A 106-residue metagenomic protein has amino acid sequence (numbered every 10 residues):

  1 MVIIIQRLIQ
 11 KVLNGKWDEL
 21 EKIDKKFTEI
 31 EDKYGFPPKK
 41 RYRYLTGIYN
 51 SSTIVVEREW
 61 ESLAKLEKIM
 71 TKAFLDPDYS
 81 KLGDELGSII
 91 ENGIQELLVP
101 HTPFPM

Functional and structural regions predicted by a protein language model:
V2, Y34-V55, S80-M106: Glycine-rich beta-strand-turn "strand-cap" elements at beta-sheet edges
I4, K16-D18, P77, E91: Short loop/beta submotifs within extracellular cysteine-rich repeat domains
I4-K11, R41-F74: Short, well-ordered beta-strand segments in beta-rich or mixed alpha/beta enzyme and ligand-binding folds
Q6-L8, W17-L20, M106: Short acidic/polar alpha-helix capping motifs at helix-coil junctions
N14-K16, S62-A64, H101-P103: Residues that cap or initiate secondary-structure elements
K16-R41, F74, K81: Short amphipathic alpha-helical segments
W17, E21-T28, S51, V55 (+2 more regions): A general secondary-structure boundary signal
K25, T71, L75, D84-E91: Generic surface-pattern signal
